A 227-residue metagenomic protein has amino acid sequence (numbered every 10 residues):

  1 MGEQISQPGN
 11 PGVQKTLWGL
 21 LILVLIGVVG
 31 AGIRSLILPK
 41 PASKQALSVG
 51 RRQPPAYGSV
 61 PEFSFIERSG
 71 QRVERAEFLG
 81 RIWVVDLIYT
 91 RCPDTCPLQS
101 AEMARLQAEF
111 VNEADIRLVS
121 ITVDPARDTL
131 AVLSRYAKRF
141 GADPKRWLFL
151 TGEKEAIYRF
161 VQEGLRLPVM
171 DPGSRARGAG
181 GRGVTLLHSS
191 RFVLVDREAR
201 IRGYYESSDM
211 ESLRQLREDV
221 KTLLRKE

Functional and structural regions predicted by a protein language model:
M1-E62, K226-E227: N-terminal targeting signals for export/organelle localization
G58-V60, I82, L187-S189: Short, small/polar residue-rich loop motifs at catalytic or cofactor-binding pockets
E62-V84, Q107-V111: A short beta-strand-turn-helix
V73-M103, L118: Short active-site neighborhood of thiol/selenol oxidoreductases, capturing the structured segment around
A108-N112, K138-K145, Q162, R166 (+3 more regions): Sec-exported extracytoplasmic/periplasmic mature domains
A114-T129, K145-I157: Thiol-based oxidoreductase modules, predominantly thioredoxin-like and allied folds used for disulfide exchange
S134-S189: Short, internal strand/loop/helix patches that form the active-site neighborhood or redox-interaction surface
R175-E227: Thiol-/selenol-based redox modules, centered on thioredoxin-like and closely related oxidoreductase domains
